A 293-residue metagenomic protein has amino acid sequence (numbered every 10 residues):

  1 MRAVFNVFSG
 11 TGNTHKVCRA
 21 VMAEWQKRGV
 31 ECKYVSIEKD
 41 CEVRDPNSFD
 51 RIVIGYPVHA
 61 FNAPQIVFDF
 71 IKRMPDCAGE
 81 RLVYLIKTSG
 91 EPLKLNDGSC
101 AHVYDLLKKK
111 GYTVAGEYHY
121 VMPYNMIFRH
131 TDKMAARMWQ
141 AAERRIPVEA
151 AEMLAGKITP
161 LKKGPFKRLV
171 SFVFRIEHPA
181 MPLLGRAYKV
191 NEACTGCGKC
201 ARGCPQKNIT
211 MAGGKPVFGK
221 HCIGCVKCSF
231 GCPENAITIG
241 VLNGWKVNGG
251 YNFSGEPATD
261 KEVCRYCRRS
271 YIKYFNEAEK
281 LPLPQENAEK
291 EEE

Functional and structural regions predicted by a protein language model:
R2-A3, T11-V17, A23-I37, P46-Y56 (+4 more regions): FMN-binding flavodoxin-like domain, especially the glycine-rich phosphate-binding loop
A3-F8, V190: Local sequence-structure signature of Cys/Sec-based thiol-disulfide redox active-site neighborhoods
N6-V7, K87-G90, G185-R186, G213: A short, structure-level motif marking secondary-structure boundaries and short turns
G10-T11, H59, A193, H221: Short beta->alpha junction loops/turns
D40-E42: Short acidic active-site motifs
P165-L184, G196-M211: Short, charged low-complexity linear segments at domain edges
K189-V190, T195, K199-V217, H221-I223 (+1 more regions): Iron-sulfur cluster-binding cysteine motifs and their immediate structural context in ferredoxin-like electron-transfer
